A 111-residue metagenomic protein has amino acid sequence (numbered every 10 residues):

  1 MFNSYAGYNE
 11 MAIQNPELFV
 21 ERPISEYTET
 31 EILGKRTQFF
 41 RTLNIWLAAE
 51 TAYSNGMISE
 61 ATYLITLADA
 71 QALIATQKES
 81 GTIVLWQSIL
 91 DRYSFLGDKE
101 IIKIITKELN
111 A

Functional and structural regions predicted by a protein language model:
M1-A111: Amphipathic alpha-helical "stem/stalk" segments
